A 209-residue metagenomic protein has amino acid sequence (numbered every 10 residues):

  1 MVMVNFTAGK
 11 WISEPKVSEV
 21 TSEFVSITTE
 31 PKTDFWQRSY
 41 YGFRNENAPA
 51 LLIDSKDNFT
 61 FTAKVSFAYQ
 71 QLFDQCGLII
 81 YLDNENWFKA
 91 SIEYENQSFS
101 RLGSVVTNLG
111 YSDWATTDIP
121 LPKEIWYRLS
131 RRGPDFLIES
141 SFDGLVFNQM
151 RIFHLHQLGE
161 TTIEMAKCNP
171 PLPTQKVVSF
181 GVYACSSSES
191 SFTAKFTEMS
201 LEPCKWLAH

Functional and structural regions predicted by a protein language model:
M1-H209: Extracellular glycan-recognition regions
